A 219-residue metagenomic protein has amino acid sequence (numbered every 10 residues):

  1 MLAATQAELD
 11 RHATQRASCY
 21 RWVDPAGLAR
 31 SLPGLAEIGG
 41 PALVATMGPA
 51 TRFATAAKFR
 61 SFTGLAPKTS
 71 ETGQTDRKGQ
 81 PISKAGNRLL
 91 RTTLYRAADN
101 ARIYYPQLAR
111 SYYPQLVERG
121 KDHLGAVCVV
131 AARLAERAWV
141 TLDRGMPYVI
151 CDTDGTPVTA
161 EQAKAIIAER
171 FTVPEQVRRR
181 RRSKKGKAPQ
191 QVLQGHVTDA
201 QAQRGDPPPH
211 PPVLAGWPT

Functional and structural regions predicted by a protein language model:
M1-T219: A detector of single, family-specific signature residues that are central to catalytic or substrate-handling motifs
